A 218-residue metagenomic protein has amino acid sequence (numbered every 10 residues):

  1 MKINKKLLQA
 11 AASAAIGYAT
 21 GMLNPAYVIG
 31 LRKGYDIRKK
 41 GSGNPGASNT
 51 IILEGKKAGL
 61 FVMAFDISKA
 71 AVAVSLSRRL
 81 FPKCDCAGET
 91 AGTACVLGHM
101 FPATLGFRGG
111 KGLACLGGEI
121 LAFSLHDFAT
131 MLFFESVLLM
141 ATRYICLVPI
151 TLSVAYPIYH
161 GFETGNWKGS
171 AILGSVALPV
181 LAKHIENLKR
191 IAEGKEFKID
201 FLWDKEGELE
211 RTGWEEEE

Functional and structural regions predicted by a protein language model:
M1-A12, V74-T90, L121-D127, H160-I172: Helix-coil boundary and interhelical linker segments in multi-pass alpha-helical membrane proteins
L8-K33: N-terminal signal-anchor transmembrane alpha helix
A19-Y27, T93-A103, L178-L188: Transmembrane alpha-helical segments that form the membrane-embedded catalytic/substrate-channel core of multi-pass
V28-G59, G109, K189-E215: Cytosolic, membrane-interface loops and tails of multi-pass inner-membrane proteins
D36-G46, T104-G117, Y144-I150: Short, non-helical or kinked segments that cap or interrupt transmembrane helices
I51-E54, S77-L80, L113-T142, A155-E163: Interfacial segments of multi-pass membrane proteins
A58-A64, S68-A103, H126, E135-S136: Nucleotide and nucleotide-moiety/phosphate-recognizing core
I145-L152, T164-V176: Loop-to-transmembrane alpha-helix initiation sites
